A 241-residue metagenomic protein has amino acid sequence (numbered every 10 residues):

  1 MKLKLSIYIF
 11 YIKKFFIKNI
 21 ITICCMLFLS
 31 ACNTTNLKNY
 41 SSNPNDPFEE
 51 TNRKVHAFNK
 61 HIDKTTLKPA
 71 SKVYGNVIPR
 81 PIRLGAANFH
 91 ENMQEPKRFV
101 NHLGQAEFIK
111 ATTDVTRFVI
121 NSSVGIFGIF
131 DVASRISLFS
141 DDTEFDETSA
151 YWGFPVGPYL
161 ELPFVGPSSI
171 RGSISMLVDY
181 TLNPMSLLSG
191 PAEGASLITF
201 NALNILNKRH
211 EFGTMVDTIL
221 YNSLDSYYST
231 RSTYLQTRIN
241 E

Functional and structural regions predicted by a protein language model:
M1-F15: N-terminal secretory signal peptides that target proteins for export/translocation
I17-I23: Sec-dependent signal peptide recognition, specifically the positively charged N-region followed immediately by
S30-A31: C-terminal motif of bacterial Sec signal peptides marking the signal peptidase cleavage site
T35, N39-S42, E49, E147 (+1 more regions): A structured, mid-to-C-terminal "fold-capping" secondary-structure block
P47-R80: Post-signal-peptide N-terminal segment of Sec-exported extracytoplasmic proteins
A86-F89: Beta-rich strand-turn-strand
N92-I170: Mid-length scaffold segments of soluble, non-membrane domains
